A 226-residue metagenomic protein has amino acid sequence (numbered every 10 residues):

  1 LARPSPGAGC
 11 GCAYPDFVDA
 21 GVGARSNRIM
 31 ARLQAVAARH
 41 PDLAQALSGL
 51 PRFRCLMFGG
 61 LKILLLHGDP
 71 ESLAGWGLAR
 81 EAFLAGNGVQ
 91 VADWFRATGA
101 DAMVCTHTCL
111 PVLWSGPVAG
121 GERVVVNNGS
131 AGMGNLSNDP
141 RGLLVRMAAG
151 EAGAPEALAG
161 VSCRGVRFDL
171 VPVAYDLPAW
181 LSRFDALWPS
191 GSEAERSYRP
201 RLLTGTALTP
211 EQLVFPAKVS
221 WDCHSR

Functional and structural regions predicted by a protein language model:
L1-A2, E71-L73, A102-G116, M133-S137: Active-site environment of divalent metal-dependent phosphoester hydrolases
L1-C55, A85-D93: Active-site neighborhood of divalent metal-dependent phosphoester bond hydrolases
L47, H67, H107, G129: Divalent metal-coordination and catalytic microenvironments
F53-C55, L65, L113, L144-R146: Conserved hydrophobic/aromatic beta-strand scaffold that supports enzyme active sites
C55-L64, V118-V124: Beta-strand-turn-beta hairpins that frame and shape the catalytic cleft of phosphate-ester-processing enzymes
I63-T98: Active-site-proximal segments of metal-dependent phosphoesterases and phosphodiesterases across multiple
V89-D101, T108-L113, R123-V125: Anionic-ligand binding region
S115-R226: Acidic, His/Gly-rich catalytic cores of divalent-metal-dependent hydrolytic chemistry
